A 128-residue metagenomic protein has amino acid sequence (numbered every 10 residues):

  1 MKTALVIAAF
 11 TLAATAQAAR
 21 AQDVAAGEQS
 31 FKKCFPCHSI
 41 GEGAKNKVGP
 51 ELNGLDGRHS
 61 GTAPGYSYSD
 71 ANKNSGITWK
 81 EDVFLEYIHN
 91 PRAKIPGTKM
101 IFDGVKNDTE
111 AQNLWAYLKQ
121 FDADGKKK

Functional and structural regions predicted by a protein language model:
M1-A19: Gram-negative bacterial Sec-dependent N-terminal signal peptides
A13-F31, G41-G43: Electrostatic cytochrome c docking/interface patches
K32-I40, L114: The canonical Cys-X-X-Cys-His
H38-A44, G57-R58, H89: Detector for the c-type heme attachment site
N46-E51: Short cysteine/histidine-rich zinc-coordinating motifs and their immediately flanking basic loops
L55, H59-T62, P91-I95: A short secondary-structure junction motif
T62-D82: Short Fe-S-cluster ligation motifs
T78-K128: C-terminal capping alpha-helices of c-type cytochrome domains
